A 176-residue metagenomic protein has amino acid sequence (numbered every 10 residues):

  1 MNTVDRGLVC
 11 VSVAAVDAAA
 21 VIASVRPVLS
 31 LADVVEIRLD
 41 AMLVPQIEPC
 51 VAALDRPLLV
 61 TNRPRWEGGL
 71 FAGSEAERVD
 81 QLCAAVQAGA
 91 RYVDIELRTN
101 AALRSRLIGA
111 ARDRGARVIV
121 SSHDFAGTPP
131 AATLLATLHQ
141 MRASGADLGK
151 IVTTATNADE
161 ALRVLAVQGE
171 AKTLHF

Functional and structural regions predicted by a protein language model:
M1-I22: N-terminal amphipathic alpha-helix/helix-capping segment at the start of soluble metabolic enzymes
M1-T3, V25-S30, V44-L58, C83-A88 (+2 more regions): Acidic (Asp/Glu)-rich catalytic clusters
S12-V16, D40-M42, R63-R65, E96-R98 (+2 more regions): Active-site beta-loop-alpha junctions enriched in small/polar residues
A15-L29, G73-A84, P130-Q140: Short, acidic/polar
V35, V93, V164: Conserved, mostly hydrophobic/aromatic
V51, L58-R106: Glycine/small-residue-rich loop that forms an oxyanion/phosphate-binding "nest" at active or ligand-binding sites
C83, L97-F176: Catalytic alpha/beta core domains of metabolic enzymes, predominantly
